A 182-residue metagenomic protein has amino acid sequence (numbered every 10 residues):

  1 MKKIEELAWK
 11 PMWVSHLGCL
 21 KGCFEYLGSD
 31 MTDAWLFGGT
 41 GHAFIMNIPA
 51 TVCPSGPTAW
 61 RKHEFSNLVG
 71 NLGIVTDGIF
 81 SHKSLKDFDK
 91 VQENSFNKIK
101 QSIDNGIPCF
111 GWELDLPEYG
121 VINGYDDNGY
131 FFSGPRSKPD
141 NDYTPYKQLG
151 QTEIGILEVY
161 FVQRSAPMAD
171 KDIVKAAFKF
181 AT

Functional and structural regions predicted by a protein language model:
M1-K86, D104, F110-P117, Y125-T182: Cys-His-centered catalytic/binding microenvironment captured across papain-like cysteine peptidases and homologous
S84-Q101: Mixed-charge, Lys/Arg-rich low-complexity intrinsically disordered regions
K98, P108-C109: Generic recognition of flexible, low-complexity loop/linker segments
